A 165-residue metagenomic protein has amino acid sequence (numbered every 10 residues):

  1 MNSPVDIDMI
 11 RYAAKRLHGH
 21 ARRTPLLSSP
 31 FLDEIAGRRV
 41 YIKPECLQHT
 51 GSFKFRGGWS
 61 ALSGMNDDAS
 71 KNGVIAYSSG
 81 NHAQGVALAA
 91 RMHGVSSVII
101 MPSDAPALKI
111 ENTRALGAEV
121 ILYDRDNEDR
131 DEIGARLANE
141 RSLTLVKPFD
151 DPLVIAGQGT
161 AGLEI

Functional and structural regions predicted by a protein language model:
M1-I165: PLP-dependent amino-acid enzyme catalytic core
